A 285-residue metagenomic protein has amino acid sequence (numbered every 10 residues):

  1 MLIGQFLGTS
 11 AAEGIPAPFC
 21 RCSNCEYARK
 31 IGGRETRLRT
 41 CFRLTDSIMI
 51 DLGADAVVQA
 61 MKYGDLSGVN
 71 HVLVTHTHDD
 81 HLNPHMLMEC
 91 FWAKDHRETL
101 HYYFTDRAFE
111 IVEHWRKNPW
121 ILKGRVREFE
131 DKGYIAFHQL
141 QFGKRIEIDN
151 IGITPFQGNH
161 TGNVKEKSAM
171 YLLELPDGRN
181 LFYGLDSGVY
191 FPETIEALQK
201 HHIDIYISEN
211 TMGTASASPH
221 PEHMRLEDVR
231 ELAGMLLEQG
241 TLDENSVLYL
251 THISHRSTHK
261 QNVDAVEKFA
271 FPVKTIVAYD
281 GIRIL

Functional and structural regions predicted by a protein language model:
M1-Y63, F137-T194, I282-L285: Core dinuclear metal-dependent hydrolase active-site scaffold
L2, V69-N70, E98-H101, F129-I135 (+1 more regions): Residue-level recognition of the N-termini of beta-strands and the immediately preceding loop/turn
S47, L52-F104, H202-D204: Active-site metal-binding motif and surrounding structural segment of the metallo-beta-lactamase
M49-G53, N70-D80, Y103-D106, F182-S187 (+3 more regions): Active-site neighborhood of phospho(di)ester-bond hydrolases with catalytic His/Asp-centered motifs
V57-Q59, H85-C90, V112-W120, E227-L237: Short, well-ordered amphipathic alpha-helices
G64, E89-E98, N118-F129, P176 (+1 more regions): Alpha-helix termini
H114-F129, K260-V273: Short, aromatic/basic amphipathic alpha-helical patches
G188-I282: Cap/insert and terminal regions of metallo-dependent hydrolase folds
